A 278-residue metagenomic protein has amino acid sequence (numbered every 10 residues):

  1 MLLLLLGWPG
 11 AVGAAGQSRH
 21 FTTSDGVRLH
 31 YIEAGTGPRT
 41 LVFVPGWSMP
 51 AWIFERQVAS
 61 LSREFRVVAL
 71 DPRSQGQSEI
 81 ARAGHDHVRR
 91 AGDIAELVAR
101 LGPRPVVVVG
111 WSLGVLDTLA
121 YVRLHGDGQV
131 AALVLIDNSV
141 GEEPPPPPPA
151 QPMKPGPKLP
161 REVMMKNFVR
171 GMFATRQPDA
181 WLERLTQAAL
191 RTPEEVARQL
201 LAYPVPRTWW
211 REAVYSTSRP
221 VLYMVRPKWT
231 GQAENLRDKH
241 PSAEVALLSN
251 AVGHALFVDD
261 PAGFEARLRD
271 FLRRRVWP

Functional and structural regions predicted by a protein language model:
M1-L41, R63-F65, G102-R104, E183 (+6 more regions): Alpha/beta-hydrolase fold catalytic core
S24-D25, I32, A69-V109, L113 (+2 more regions): Active-site loop/oxyanion-hole signature of alpha/beta-hydrolase fold enzymes
V27, I32-I80: Conserved HGGG/HGGXW glycine-rich cap/lid loop of the alpha/beta-hydrolase fold
F43-G46, S112, R226: Glycine-rich His-Gly loop
R104-P144: Conserved hydrolase catalytic core segment
P144-P148, G156-Y215: Conserved alpha/beta-hydrolase catalytic His-Asp/Glu region
E194-L248: Conserved serine/cysteine hydrolase catalytic core
V252-E265: Catalytic histidine-centered segment of alpha/beta-hydrolase-like enzymes
